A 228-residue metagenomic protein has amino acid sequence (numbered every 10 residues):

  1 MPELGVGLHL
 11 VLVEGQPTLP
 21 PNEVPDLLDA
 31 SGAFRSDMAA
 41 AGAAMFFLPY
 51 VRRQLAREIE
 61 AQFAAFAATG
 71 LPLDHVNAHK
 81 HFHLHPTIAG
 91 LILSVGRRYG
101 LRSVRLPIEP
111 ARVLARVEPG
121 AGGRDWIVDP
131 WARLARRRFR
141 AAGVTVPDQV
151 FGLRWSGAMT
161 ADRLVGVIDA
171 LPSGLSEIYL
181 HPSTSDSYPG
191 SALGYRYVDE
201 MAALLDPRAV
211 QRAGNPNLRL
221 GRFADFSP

Functional and structural regions predicted by a protein language model:
M1-H75, P86-P228: Terminal accessory/targeting
A78-K80: Active-site histidine-anchored catalytic micro-motif
H83: A short, conserved beta-strand element in the Rossmann-like catalytic core that flanks the donor/metal-binding loop
